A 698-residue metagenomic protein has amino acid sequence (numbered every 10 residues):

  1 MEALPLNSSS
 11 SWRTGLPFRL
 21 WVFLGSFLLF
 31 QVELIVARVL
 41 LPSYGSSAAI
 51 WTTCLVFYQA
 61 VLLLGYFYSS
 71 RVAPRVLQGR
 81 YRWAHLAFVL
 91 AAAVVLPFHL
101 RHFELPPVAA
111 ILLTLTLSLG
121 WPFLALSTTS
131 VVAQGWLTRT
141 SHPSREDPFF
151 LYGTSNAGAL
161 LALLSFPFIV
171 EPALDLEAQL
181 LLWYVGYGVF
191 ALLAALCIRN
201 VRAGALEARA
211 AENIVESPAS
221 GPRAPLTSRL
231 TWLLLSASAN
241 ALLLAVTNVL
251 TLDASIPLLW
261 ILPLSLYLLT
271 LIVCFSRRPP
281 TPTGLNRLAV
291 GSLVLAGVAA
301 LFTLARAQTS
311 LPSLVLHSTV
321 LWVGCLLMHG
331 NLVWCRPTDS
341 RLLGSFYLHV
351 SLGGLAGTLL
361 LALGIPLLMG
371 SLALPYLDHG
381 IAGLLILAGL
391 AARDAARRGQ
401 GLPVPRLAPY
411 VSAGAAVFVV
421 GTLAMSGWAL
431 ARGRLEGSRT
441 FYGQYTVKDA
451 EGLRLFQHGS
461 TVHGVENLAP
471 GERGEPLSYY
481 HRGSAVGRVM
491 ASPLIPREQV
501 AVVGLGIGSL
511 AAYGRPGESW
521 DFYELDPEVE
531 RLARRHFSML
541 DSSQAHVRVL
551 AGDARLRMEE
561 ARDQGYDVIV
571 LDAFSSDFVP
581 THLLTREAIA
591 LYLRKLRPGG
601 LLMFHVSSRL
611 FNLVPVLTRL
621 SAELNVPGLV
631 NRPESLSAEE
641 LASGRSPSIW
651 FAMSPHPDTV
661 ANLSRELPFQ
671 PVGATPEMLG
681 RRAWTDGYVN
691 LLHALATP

Functional and structural regions predicted by a protein language model:
E2-P668, D686-P698: Alpha-helical transmembrane segments of multi-pass membrane proteins
G673-A674: Extracellular/surface-exposed low-complexity segments
E677-G680, W684: Catalytic cores of histone-lysine modification enzymes
